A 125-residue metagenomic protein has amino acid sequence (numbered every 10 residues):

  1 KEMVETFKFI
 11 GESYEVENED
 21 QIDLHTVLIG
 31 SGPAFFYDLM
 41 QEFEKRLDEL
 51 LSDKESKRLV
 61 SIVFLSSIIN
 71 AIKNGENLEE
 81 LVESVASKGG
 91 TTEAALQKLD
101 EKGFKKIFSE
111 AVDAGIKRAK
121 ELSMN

Functional and structural regions predicted by a protein language model:
K1-L24, A34-E76, R118: Internal alpha-helical scaffold of NAD(P)-dependent oxidoreductase catalytic cores
D23-T26, A94: A short acidic, helix-capping loop that chelates divalent metal ions and anchors anionic groups
I29-S31, F35, S84: Short glycine/threonine-rich catalytic loop with a Thr-x-Gly-x-Asp
L59-N125: NAD(P)-dependent Rossmann-like dehydrogenase/reductase catalytic/cofactor-binding core
